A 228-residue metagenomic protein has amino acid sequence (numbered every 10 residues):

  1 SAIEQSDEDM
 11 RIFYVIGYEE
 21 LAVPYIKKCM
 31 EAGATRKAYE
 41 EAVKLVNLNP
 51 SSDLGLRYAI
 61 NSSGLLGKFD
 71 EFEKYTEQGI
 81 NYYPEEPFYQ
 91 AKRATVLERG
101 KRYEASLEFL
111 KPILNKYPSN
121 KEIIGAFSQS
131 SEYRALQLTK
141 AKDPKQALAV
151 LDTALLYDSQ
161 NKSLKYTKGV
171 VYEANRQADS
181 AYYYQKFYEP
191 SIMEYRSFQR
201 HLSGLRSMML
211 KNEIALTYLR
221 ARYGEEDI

Functional and structural regions predicted by a protein language model:
A2, A38, F72, S106 (+2 more regions): Single-residue signature of alpha-solenoid repeat helices
A2, D9-F13, K44-L45, Q78-G79 (+3 more regions): Canonical positions in the second alpha-helix
E4, E98, L107, K111-K116 (+2 more regions): TPR/TPR-like (Sel1-like) alpha-helical repeat modules
D7, I16, P50, P84 (+4 more regions): Short coil turns that delineate tetratricopeptide repeat
E20, L54, F88, E122-G125 (+3 more regions): Start-of-helix register in tetratricopeptide repeats
E20, P24, Y58, K92 (+6 more regions): "A position-specific structural signal for the A-helix of alpha-solenoid helical repeats
E31-A32, L65, R99, Y133 (+3 more regions): Register position in tetratricopeptide repeats
